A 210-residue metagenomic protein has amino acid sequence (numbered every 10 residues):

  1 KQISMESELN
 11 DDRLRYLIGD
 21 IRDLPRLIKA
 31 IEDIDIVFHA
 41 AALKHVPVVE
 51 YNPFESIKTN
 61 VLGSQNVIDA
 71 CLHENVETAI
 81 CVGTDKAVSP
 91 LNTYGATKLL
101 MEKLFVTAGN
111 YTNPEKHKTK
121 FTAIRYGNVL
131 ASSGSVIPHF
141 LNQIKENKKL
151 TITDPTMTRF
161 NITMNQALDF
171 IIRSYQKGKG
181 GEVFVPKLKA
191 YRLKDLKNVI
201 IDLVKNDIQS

Functional and structural regions predicted by a protein language model:
S7-I36: Conserved Rossmann-fold cofactor-binding substructure of NAD(P)-dependent oxidoreductases
Y16, S56, A79, F121-I124: Hydrophobic/aromatic anchor residues within beta-strands of the central parallel beta-sheet of Rossmann-like
L17-I18, K58, D154: Conserved residues in the N-terminal Rossmann fold of short-chain dehydrogenase/reductase
P25, V61, Q65, L168: Conserved active-site region of classical short-chain dehydrogenase/reductase
H39, L43-P47, Y51-L99, K103 (+1 more regions): Conserved Rossmann-fold NAD(P)-dependent oxidoreductase catalytic core, especially the SDR/UDP-sugar
N66, A131-H139, T153-R173, Y191-I200: Substrate-positioning beta->alpha
L104-S135, H139-T158, E182-V185, S210: Conserved beta-loop-beta element that borders a ligand/cofactor-binding pocket
S174-S210: Mid/C-terminal beta-alpha module of Rossmann-like enzyme folds, strongest in SDR-family dehydrogenases/epimerases
